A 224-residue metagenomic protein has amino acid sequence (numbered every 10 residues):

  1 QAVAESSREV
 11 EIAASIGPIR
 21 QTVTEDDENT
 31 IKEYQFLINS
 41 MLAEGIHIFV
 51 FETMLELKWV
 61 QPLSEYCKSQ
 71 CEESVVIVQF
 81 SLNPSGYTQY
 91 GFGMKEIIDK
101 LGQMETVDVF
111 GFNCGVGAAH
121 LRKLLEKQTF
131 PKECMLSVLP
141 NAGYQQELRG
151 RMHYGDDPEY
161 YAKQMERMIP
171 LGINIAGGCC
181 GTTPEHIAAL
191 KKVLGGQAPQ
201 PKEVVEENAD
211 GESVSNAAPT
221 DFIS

Functional and structural regions predicted by a protein language model:
Q1-S224: Domain-level signal for soluble alpha/beta catalytic cores
